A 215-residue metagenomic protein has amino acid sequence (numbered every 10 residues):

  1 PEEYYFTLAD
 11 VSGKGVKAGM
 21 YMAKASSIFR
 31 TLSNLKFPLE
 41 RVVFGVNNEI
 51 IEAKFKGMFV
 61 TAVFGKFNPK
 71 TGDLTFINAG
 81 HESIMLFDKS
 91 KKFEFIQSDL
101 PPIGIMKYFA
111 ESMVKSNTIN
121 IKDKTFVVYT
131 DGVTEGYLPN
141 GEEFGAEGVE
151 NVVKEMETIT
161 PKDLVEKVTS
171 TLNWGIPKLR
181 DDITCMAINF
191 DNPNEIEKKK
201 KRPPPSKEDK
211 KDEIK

Functional and structural regions predicted by a protein language model:
P1-S12, V16-K17, M22, S27-K215: Conserved subregion of the PPM/PP2C metallophosphatase catalytic domain
